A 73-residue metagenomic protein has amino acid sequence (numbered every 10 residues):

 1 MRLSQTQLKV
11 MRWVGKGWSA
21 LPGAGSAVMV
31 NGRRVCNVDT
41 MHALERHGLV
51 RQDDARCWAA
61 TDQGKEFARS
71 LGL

Functional and structural regions predicted by a protein language model:
M1-D39: Short amphipathic alpha-helical interface segments
S4-T6, R51, D62: Intrinsically disordered, low-complexity regions enriched in polar/acidic and amide residues
V14-G17, G48, L71-G72: Alpha-helix boundary/capping residues
D39-H47: Basic amphipathic alpha-helical segments that dock to polyanions
R46-A55: A short, conserved structural fragment
R56-T61: Minor-groove-contacting beta-hairpin "wing" of winged helix-turn-helix DNA-binding domains
D62-L73: Short, amphipathic alpha-helical interaction segments positioned at domain boundaries
